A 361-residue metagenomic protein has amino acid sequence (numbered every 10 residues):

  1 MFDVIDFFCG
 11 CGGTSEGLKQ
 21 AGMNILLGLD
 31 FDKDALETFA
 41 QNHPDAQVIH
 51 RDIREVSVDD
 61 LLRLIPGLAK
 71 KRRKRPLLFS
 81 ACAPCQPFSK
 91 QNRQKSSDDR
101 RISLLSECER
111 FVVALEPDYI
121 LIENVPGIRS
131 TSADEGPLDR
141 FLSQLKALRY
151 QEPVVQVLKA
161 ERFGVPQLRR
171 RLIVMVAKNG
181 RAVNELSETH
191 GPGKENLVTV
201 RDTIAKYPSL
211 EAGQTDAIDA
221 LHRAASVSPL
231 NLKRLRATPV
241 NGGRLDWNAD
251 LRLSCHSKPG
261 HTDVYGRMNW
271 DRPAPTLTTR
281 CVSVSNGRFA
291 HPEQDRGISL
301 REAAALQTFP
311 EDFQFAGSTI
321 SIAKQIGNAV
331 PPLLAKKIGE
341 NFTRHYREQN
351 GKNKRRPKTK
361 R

Functional and structural regions predicted by a protein language model:
F2-E116, P126-S130, D134-D139, K146: Core alpha/beta nucleotide-donor-binding catalytic domains of modification enzymes
F2-I5, C9-M23, A147, R171-Q325 (+1 more regions): S-adenosyl-L-methionine-dependent DNA methyltransferase catalytic core
H50-R51, Y150-R162: Conserved S-adenosyl-L-methionine
L61-L64, Q156-E161, G260-T262: Short alpha-helical segments and helix-capping/turn motifs at coil-helix boundaries
Y119-V125, Q156, A316: Short beta-strands and strand-loop turn motifs
V125-S130, I322, I326: Conserved short loop/turn motifs at secondary-structure junctions
G164-Q167: Short glycine-biased active-site loop of nucleotidyltransferases that positions the nucleotide triphosphate and helps
